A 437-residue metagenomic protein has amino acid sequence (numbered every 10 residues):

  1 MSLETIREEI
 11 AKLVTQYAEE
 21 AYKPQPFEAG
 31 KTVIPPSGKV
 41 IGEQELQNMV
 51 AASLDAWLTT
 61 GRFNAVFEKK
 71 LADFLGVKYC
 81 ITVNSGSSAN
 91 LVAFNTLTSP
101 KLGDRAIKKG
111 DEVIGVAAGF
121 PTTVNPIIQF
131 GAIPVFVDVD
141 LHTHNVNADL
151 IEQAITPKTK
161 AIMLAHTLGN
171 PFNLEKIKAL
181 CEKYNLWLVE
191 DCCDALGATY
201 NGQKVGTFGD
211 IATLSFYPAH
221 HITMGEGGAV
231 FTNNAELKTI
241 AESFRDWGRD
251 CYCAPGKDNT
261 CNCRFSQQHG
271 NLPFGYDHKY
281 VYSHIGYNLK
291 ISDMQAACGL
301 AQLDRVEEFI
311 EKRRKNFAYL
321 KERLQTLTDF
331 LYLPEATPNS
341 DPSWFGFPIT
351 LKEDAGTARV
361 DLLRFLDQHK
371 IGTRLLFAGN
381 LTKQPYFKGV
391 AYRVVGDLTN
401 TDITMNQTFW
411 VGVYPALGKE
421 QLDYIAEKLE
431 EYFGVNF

Functional and structural regions predicted by a protein language model:
M1-L58, S283: N-terminal "arm"/small-domain region of PLP-dependent enzymes with the aminotransferase-like
Y17-A18, Q25, S99-K183, W187-C192 (+1 more regions): PLP-dependent aminotransferase-like
R62-E112, N125-F130, F136, Q203: Phosphate-binding glycine-rich loop
A65-K69, V77-C80, D149, A161-A165 (+3 more regions): PLP-dependent aminotransferase class I/II
I81, I114, V135, L188-V189 (+3 more regions): Structural detector of well-ordered beta-strand residues that form the stable sheet scaffold of enzyme domains
E190-M224, T239, K279-V281: Conserved active-site segment immediately N-terminal to the catalytic lysine that forms the internal aldimine
S215, G228-N233, L300: Short beta-strand-to-turn element immediately C-terminal to the catalytic PLP-Schiff-base lysine in fold type I
